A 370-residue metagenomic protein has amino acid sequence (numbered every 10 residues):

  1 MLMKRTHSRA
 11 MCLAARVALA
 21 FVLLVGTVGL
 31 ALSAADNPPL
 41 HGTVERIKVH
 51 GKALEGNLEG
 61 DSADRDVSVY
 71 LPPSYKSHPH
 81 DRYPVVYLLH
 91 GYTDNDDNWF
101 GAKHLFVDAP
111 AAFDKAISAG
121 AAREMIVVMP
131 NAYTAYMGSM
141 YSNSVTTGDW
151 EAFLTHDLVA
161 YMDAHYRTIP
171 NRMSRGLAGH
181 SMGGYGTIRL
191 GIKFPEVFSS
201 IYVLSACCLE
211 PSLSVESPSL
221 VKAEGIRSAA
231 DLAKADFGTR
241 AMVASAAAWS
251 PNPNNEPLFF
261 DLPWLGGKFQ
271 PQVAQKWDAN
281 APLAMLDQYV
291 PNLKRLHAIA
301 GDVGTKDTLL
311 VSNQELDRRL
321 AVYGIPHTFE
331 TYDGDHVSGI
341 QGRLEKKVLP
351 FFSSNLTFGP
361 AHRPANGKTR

Functional and structural regions predicted by a protein language model:
M1-A14: N-terminal secretory signal peptides that target proteins for export/translocation
K4-H7, V28, R370: N-terminal compositionally biased, intrinsically disordered segments and leader/signal-like regions
A14-G29: Bacterial N-terminal signal peptides
A31-R370: Non-catalytic cap/lid and distal C-terminal segments of serine-dependent acyl enzymes
